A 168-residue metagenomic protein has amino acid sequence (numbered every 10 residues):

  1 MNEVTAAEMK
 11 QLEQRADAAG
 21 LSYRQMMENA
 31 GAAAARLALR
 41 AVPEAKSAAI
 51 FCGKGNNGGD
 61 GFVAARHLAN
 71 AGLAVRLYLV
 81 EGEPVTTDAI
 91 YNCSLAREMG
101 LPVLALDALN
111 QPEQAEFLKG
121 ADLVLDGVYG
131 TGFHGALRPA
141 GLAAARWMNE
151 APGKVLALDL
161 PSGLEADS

Functional and structural regions predicted by a protein language model:
M1-S47: Positively charged, low-complexity intrinsically disordered leader regions
N2-V4, V42-F51, N56-S168: Glycine-rich phosphate/dinucleotide-binding loop and adjoining beta-alpha-beta core of small-molecule
